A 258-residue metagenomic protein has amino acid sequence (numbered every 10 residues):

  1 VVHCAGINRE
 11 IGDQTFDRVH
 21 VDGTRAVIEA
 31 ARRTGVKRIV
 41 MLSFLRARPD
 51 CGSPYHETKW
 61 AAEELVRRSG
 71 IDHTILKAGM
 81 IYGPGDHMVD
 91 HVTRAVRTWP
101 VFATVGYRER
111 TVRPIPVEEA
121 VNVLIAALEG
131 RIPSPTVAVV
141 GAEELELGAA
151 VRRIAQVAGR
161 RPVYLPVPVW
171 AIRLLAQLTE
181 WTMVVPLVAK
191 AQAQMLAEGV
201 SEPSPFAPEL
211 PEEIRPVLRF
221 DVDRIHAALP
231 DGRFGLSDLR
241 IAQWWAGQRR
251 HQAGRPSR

Functional and structural regions predicted by a protein language model:
V1-A26, A30-R33, L45-P49: NAD(P)H-binding glycine-rich loop region in Rossmannoid oxidoreductase-like domains and their noncatalytic homologs
E10, L45-E57, I81-D86: Conserved catalytic-site region of short-chain dehydrogenase/reductase
D17-V21, V40, K59: Short alpha-helix in the Rossmann-fold core of NAD(P)-dependent oxidoreductases
G23-A26, R38, A61-A62, P116-E119: Conserved cofactor-binding/catalytic machinery of classical short-chain dehydrogenase/reductase
A26, H87-M88, Y107-E129, P135-A138: Substrate-positioning beta->alpha
E64-G85, H91, T98: Conserved beta-loop-beta element that borders a ligand/cofactor-binding pocket
A127-A189, E202-R258: Mid/C-terminal beta-alpha module of Rossmann-like enzyme folds, strongest in SDR-family dehydrogenases/epimerases
